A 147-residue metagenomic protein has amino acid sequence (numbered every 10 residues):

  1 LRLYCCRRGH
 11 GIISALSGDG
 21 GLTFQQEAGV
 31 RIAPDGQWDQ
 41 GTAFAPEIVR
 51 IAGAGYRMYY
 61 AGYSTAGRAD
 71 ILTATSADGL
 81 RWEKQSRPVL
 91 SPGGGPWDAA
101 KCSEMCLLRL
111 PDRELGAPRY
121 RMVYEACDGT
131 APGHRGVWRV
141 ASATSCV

Functional and structural regions predicted by a protein language model:
L1-V147: Carbohydrate-active catalytic/glycan-binding domains of CAZyme proteins, especially the secreted or lumenal ectodomains
